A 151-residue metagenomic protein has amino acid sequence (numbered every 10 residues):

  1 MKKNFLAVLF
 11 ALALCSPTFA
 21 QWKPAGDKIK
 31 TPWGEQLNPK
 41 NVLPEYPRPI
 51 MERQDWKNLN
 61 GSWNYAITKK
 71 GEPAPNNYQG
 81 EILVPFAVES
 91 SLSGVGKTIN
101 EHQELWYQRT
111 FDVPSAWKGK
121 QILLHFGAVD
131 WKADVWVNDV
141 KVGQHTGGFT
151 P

Functional and structural regions predicted by a protein language model:
M1-W22: Bacterial Sec-dependent N-terminal signal peptides
A7, A13, W56, P75 (+2 more regions): Generic structural signal for beta-strand residues in well-ordered domains
Q21-K57: N-terminal pre-domain segments of enzymes
W22, D27-K30, L37-P39, V88 (+4 more regions): Extracellular/oxidizing-compartment recognition motifs
K23, D27-I29, R53, K57-L59 (+3 more regions): A short, polar/charged loop/turn motif at coil->beta-strand junctions and beta-hairpin connectors
K57, I82-F86, R109-F111, H145: Generic detection of short hydrophobic beta-strand segments and adjacent strand-loop junctions
L59-E104: Core domains of carbohydrate- and sulfate-ester-processing enzymes
N64-T68, K97-P151: Accessory beta-strand-rich segments of carbohydrate-active enzymes
